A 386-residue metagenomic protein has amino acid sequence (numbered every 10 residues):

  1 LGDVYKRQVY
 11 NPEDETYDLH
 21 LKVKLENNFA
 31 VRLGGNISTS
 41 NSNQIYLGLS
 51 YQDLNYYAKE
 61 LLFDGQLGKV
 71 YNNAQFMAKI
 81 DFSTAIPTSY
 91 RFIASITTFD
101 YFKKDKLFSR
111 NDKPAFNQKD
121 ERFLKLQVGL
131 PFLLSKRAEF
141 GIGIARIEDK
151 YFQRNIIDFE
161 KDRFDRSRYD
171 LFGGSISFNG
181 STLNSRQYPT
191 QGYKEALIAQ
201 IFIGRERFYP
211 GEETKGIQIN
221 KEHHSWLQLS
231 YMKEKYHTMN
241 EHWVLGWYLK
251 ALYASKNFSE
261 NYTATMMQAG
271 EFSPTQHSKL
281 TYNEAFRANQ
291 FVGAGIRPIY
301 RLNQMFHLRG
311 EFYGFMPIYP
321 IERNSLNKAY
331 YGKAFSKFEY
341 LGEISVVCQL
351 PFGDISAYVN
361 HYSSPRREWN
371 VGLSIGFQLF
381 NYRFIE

Functional and structural regions predicted by a protein language model:
D3-Q187, Y193-E195, M266-Q276, T281-V292 (+3 more regions): Gram-negative/organellar outer-membrane beta-barrel architecture
A78-T84, G211-G216, N327-A329, A334-S336: Charged/polar, low-hydrophobicity segments characteristic of intrinsically disordered regions and flexible loops
Y101-K103, D149-R154, G204-Y209, I318-E322: Short acidic/His/Gly/Ser-rich catalytic and metal-binding motifs that mark active-site loops of diverse hydrolases
L171-N303, L308-Y313, P320: C-terminal outer-membrane beta-barrel translocator/porin domains of Gram-negative envelope proteins and their
L302-E343: C-terminal hydrophobic structural anchor segments that stabilize assembly/packing rather than catalytic chemistry
